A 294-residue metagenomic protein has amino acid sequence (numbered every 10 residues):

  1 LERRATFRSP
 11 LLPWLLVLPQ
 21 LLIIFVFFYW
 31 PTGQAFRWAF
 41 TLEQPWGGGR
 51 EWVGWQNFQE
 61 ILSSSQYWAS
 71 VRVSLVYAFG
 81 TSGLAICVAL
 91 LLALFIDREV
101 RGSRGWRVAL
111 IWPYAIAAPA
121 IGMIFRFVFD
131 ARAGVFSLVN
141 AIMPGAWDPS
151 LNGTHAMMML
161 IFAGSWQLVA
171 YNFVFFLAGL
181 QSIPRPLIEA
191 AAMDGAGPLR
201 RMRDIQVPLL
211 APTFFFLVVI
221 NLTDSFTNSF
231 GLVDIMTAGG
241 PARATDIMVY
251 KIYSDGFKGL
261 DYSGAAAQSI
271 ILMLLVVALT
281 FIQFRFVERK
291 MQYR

Functional and structural regions predicted by a protein language model:
L1-R8: Short, Lys/Arg-rich, polar N-terminal cytosolic tail immediately upstream of the first transmembrane signal-anchor
S9-R294: A structural signal for multi-pass alpha-helical bundles of membrane permease subunits that mediate small-molecule
